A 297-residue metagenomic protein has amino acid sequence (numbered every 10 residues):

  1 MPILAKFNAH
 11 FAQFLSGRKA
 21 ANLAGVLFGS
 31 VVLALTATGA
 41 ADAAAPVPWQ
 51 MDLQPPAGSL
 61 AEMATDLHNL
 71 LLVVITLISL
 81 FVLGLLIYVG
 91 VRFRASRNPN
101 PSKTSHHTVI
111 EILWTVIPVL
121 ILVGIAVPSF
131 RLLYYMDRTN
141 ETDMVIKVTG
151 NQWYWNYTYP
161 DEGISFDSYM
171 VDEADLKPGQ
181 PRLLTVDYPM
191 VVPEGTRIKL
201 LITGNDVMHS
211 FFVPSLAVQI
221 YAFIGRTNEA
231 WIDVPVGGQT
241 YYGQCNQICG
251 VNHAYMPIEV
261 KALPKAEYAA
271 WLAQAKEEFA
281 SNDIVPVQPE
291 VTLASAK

Functional and structural regions predicted by a protein language model:
M1-A43: N-terminal secretory/membrane targeting signals
L15-L23, L60-F81, V116: Membrane-entry segments of alpha-helical transmembrane domains in multi-pass membrane proteins
L27-L33, L72-Y88, T115-P128: Hydrophobic alpha-helical transmembrane segments of multi-pass integral membrane proteins
A43-L70, G90-K297: Non-transmembrane, membrane-proximal soluble domains of secreted or membrane proteins
